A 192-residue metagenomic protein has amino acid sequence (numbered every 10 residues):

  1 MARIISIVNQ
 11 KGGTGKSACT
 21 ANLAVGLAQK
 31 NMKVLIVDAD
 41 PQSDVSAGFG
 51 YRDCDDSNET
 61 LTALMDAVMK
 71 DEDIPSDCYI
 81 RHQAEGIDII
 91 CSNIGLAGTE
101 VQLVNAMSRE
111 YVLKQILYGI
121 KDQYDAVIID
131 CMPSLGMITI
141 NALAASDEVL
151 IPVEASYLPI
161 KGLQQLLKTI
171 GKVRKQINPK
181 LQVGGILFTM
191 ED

Functional and structural regions predicted by a protein language model:
M1-D192: P-loop NTP-binding core
